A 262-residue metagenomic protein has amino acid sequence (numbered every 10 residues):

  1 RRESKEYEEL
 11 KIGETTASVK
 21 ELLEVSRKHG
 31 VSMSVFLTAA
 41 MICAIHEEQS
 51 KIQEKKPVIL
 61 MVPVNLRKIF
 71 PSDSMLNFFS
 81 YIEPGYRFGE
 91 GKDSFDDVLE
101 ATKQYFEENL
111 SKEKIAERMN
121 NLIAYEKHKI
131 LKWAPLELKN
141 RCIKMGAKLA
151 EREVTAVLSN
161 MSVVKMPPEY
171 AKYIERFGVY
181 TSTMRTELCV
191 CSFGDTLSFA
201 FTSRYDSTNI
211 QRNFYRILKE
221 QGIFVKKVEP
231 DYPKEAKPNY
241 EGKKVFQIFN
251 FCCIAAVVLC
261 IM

Functional and structural regions predicted by a protein language model:
R1-V31: Flexible, P/S/T/G-rich "lid" or insertion loops adjacent to the active sites of thioester-utilizing
E14, L23, H46-Y240, V257: Acyl-thioester-dependent acyl-group transfer interface
M33-I42: Short amphipathic alpha-helical segments
Y240, F246-F251: Aromatic (phenylalanine/tyrosine) cluster motif
K243, L259-M262: Non-catalytic N-terminal targeting/anchoring module and adjacent flexible stem/linker that precedes the structured
C252-C253, C260: Cysteine-centered motifs
